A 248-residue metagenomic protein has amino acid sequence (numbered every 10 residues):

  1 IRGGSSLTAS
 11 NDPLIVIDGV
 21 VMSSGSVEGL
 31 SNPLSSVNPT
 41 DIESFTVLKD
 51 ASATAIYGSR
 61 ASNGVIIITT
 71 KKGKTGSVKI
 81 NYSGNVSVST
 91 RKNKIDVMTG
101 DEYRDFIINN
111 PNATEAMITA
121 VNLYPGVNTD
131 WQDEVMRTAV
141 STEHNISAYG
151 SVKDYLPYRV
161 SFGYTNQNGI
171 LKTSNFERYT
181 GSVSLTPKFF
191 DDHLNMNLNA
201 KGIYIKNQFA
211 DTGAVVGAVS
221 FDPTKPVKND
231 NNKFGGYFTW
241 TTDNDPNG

Functional and structural regions predicted by a protein language model:
I1-D18, S44, T54-K74: Extracytoplasmic beta-strand/coil segments of soluble accessory domains associated with Gram-negative outer-membrane
R2-G4, N85, N199-I205: Short loop/turn motifs enriched for small/polar and acidic residues
L7-A9, P13, M22-S31, G64 (+5 more regions): Residues embedded in well-ordered regular secondary structure
D18-K49: Short acidic/polar hinge/loop motifs at secondary-structure boundaries that mediate gating or recognition
V37, R60, K74, N175-E177 (+1 more regions): Short acidic-hydrophobic sequence patches enriched in Asp/Glu that either
V37-A53, T142-A210: Surface-exposed extracellular loop regions of Gram-negative outer-membrane beta-barrel proteins
E102-I108, S184-T186, A200, V219-T224: Short alpha-helical linear motifs
I203-G236, W240: Outer-membrane beta-barrel translocator/channel fold
